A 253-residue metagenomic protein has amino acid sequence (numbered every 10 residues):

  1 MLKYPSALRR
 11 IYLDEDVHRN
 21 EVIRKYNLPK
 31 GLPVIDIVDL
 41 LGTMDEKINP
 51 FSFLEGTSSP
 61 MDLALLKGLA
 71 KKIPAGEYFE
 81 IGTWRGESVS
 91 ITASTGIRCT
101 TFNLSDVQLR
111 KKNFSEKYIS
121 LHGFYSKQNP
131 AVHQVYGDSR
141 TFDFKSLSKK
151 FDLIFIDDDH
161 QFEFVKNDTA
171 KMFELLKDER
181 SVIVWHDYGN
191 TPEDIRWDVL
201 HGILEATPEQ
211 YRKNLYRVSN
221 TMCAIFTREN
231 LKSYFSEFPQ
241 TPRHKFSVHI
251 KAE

Functional and structural regions predicted by a protein language model:
M1-I11: Boundary detector for helix-to-coil junctions that initiate low-complexity/charged tails
Y4, R19, V34, L231-K232: Short amphipathic alpha-helical segments that mediate assembly, nucleic-acid/protein binding, or membrane association
L8, V22-I23, L231, F235: Extended hydrophobic/Leu-rich segments
I11-E15, R19-G42, Y78-Q108: Internal alpha/beta domain cores that form substrate/cofactor-binding pockets in large enzymes and binding proteins
G31-I73: Class I SAM-dependent methyltransferase Rossmann-like catalytic core, especially the SAM/SAH-binding loop
P50-S52, L63-E253: S-adenosylmethionine/decaboxylated-SAM
